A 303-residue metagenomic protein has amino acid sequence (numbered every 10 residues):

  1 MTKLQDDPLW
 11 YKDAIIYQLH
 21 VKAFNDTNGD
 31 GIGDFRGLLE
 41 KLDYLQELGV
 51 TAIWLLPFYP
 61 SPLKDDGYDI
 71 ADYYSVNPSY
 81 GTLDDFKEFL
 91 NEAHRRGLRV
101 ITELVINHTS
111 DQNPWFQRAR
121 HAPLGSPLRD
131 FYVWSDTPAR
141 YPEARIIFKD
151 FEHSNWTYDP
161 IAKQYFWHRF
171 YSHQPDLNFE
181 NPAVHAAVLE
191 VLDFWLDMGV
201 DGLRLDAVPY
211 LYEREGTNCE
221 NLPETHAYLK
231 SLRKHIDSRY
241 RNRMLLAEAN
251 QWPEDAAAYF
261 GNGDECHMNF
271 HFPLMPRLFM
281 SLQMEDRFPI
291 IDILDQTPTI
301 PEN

Functional and structural regions predicted by a protein language model:
M1-F194, M198-L203, P209: N-terminal structural segment of carbohydrate-active enzymes
L42-D43, D201, S231, N262-E265: A general secondary-structure boundary signal
T82-L83, L222-P223, H271: Residue-level signal for threonine
D111-D150, R233-N303: Conserved alpha/beta catalytic core and glycan-binding cleft of carbohydrate-active enzymes
D176-D255: Active-site neighborhood of glycoside hydrolase catalytic domains
